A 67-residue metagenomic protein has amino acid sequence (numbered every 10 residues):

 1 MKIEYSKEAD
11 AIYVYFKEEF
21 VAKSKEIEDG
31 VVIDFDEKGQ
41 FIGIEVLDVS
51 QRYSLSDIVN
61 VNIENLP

Functional and structural regions predicted by a protein language model:
M1-P67: Small, basic N-terminal interaction modules of short regulatory proteins
